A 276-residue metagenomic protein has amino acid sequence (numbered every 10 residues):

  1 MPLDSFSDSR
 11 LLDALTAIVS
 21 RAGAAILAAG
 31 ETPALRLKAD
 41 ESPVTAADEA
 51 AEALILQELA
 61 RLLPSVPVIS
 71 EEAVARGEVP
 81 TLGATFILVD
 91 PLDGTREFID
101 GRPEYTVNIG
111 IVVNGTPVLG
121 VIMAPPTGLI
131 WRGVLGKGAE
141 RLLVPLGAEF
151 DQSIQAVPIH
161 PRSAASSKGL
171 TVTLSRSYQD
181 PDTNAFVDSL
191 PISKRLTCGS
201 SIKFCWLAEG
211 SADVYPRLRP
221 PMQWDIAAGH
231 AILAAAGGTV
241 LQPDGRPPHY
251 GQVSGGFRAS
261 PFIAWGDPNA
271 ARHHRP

Functional and structural regions predicted by a protein language model:
M1-A17, A24, A185-S189, F204-P276: Oxyanion/phosphate-interacting regions
M1-L92, A185-D188, R246, N269: N-terminal subdomain of lithium-sensitive/metallo-dependent phosphomonoesterases centered on the IMPase/IPPase/PAP
A22, I26, D48, L59 (+7 more regions): Residue-level signal for inorganic ion chemistry
A34, P67, T171, P191-K194 (+1 more regions): Conserved beta-strand segments of alpha/beta enzyme cores
A51, V107, K203-F204, G229: Short, hydrophobic alpha-helical packing/hinge segments within bilobed ligand-binding/sensory domains
G83-P125: Glycine-rich active-site/cofactor-binding loop and its immediate structural neighborhood
I109-C205, V253-P276: Acidic beta-strand-loop-alpha-helix segment within the catalytic core of divalent metal-dependent phosphate-processing
